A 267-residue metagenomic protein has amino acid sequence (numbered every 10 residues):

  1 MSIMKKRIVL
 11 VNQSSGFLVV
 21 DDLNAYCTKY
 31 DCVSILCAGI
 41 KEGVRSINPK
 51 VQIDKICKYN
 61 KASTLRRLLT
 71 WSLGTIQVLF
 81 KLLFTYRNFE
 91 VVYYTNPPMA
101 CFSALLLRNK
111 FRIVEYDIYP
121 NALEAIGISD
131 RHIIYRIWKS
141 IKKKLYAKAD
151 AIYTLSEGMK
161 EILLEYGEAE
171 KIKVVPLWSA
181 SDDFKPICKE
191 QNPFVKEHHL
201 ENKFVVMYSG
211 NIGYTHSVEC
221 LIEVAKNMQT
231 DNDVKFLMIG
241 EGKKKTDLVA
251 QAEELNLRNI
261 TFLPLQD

Functional and structural regions predicted by a protein language model:
M1-V51, M228-T230: N-terminal subdomain of nucleotide-sugar transferases
F17-V20, W71-V78, L83, F89-N109 (+1 more regions): An aromatic- and histidine-rich active-site surface loop
C37, D54, Y135-K189, T261-L263: Donor nucleotide-sugar binding/catalytic pocket of nucleotide-sugar-dependent glycosyltransferases
N60-R66, R112-K143, D182: Acceptor-binding helix/loop patch of EC 2.4 sugar-transfer enzymes, predominantly nucleotide-sugar-dependent
L83-Y86, C101-F102, L106, Y119 (+1 more regions): Membrane-proximal helix-turn-helix segments that form the acceptor-binding/catalytic region of lipid-linked
S179, H199-H216, I222-A225, L237: Conserved donor-binding/catalytic core segment of Leloir-type glycosyltransferases
K185-H199: A short helix/loop element that forms part of the nucleotide-sugar donor recognition site in Leloir-type
G240, T246-D267: Nucleotide-activated donor-binding/catalytic signature segment of Leloir-type glycosyltransferases, i.e., the conserved
